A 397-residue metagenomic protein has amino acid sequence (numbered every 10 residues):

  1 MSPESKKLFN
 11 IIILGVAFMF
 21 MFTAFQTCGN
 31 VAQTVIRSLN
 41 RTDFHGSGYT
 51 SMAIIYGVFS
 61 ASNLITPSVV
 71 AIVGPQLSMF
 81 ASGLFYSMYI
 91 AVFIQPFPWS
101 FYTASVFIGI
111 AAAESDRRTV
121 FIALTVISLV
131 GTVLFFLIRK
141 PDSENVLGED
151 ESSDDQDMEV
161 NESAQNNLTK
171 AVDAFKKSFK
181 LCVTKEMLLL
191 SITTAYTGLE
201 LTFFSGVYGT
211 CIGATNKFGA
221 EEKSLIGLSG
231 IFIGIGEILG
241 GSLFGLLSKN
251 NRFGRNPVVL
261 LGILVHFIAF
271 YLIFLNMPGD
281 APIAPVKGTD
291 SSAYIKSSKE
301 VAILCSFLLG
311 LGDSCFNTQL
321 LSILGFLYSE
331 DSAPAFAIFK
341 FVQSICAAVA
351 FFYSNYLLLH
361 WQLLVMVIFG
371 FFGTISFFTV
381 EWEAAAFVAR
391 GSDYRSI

Functional and structural regions predicted by a protein language model:
M1-A24, E144: Cytosolic juxtamembrane N-terminal segment immediately preceding the first transmembrane helix of multi-pass
K7, A24, C28-R41, V130 (+4 more regions): Membrane-interfacial loop- and helix-cap regions that link adjacent transmembrane helices in polytopic membrane proteins
L14-F22, Y56, I90, F101-A112 (+5 more regions): Helical-face signature of the major facilitator-like transporter fold
Y49-A71, L84-Y89, L228-F244, I345-A348: Central cavity-lining transmembrane alpha-helices of secondary-active solute carriers, predominantly the Major
V69, L243, L247, Y353-L357: Hydrophobic alpha-helical transmembrane and interfacial-helix anchor sites in secondary transporters
L77-V92, T125, P257-I273: Structural signature of the two symmetry-related core transmembrane helices
Q95-W99, N276-M277: Helix-breaking motifs and short loop linkers at transmembrane-helix boundaries and internal kinks in secondary membrane
R117-I138, L260-F270, Q362-W382: Symmetry-related core transmembrane helices of the 12-TM Major Facilitator Superfamily/SLC fold
